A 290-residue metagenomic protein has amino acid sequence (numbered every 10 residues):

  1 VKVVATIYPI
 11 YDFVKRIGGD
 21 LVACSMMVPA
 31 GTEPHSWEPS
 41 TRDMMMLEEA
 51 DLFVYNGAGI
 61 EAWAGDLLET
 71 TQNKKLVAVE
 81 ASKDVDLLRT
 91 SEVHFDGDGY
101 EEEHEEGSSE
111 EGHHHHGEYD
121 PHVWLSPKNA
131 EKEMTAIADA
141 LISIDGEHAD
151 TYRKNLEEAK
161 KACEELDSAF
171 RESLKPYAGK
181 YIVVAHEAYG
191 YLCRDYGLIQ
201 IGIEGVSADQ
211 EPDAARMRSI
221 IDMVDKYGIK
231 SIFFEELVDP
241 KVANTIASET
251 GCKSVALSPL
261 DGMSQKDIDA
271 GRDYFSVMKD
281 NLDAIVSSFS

Functional and structural regions predicted by a protein language model:
V1-S290: Extracytoplasmic metal-acquisition and chelation regions
